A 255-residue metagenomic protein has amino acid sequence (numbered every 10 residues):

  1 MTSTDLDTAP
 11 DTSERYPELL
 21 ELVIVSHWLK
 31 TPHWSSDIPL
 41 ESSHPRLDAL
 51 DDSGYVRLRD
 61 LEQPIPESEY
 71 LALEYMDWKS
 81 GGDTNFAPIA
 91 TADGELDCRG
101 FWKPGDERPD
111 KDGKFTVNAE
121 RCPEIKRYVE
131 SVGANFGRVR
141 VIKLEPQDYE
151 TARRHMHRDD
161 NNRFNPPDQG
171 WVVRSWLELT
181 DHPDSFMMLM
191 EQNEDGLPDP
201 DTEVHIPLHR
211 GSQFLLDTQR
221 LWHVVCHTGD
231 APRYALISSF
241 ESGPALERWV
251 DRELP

Functional and structural regions predicted by a protein language model:
M1-R15, M187, E194-L197, P255: Polar low-complexity intrinsically disordered regions
T2-R140: Non-heme Fe(II)/2-oxoglutarate
H27, H33, H44, H155-H157 (+5 more regions): Histidine (H) residue identity feature
V56-R57, V172-R174, A235: Intrinsic-disorder/low-complexity, polar/charged segments enriched in Ser/Thr/Lys/Arg/Asp/Glu/Gln
L61, I89-A92, L144, T180 (+2 more regions): Structured loops at beta-to-helix junctions and adjacent beta-edge loops in soluble globular domains
Y128-Q213: Catalytic core of non-heme Fe(II) oxygenases with the double-stranded beta-helix
M188-P255: Catalytic core of Fe(II)/2-oxoglutarate
